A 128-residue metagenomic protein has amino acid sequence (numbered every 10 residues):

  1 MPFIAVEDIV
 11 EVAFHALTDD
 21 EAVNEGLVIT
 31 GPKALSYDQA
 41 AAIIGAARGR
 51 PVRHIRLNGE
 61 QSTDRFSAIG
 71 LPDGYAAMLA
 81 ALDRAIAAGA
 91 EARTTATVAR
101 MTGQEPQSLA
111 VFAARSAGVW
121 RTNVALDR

Functional and structural regions predicted by a protein language model:
M1: Short pre-catalytic strand/loop immediately N-terminal to key active-site residues, enriched for Gly-Thr
I4-D8: A conserved structural motif in NAD(P)-dependent oxidoreductases
V10-M78, G89-R128: Mid/C-terminal beta-alpha module of Rossmann-like enzyme folds, strongest in SDR-family dehydrogenases/epimerases
